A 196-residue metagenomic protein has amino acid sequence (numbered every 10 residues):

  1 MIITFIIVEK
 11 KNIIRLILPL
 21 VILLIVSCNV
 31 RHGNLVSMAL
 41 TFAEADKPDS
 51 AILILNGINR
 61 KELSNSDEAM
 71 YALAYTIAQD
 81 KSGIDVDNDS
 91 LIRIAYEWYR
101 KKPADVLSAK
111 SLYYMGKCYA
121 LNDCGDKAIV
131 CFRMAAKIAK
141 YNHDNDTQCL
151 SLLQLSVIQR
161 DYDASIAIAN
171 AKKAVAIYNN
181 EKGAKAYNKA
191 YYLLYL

Functional and structural regions predicted by a protein language model:
I2, I6-E9, C28-L196: A "functional boundary" signal
R15-L16, Y192: Hydrophobic H-region at the start of alpha-helical membrane spans
L16-I17, L35: Alpha-helical structural motif
I17-I25: Bacterial N-terminal signal peptides
